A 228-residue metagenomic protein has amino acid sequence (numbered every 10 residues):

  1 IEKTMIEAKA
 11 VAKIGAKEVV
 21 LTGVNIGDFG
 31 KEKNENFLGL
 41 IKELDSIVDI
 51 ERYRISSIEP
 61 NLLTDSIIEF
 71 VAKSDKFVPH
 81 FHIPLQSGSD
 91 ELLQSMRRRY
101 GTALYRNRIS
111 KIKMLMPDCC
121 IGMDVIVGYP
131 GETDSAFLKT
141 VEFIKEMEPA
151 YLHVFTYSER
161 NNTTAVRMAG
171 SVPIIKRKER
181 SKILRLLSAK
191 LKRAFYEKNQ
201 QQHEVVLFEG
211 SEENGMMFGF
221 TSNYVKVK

Functional and structural regions predicted by a protein language model:
I1-E2: Canonical Radical SAM [4Fe-4S] cluster-binding loop centered on the CxxxCxxC motif and its immediate flanking residues
K13-D134: Conserved SAM/AdoMet-binding glycine-rich loop
G23-N25, L85-S89, T156-N161, T221-N223: Short, small-residue-rich loop/turn micro-motifs
G30-D49, M96-R99, E159-K190: Radical SAM enzyme [4Fe-4S]-AdoMet core and its adjacent flexible, acidic and glycine-rich loops/tails across
I83, D124, I144, L152 (+2 more regions): Hydrophobic, well-ordered secondary-structure elements that form the walls of internal hydrophobic environments
L115, S135, K139-K178: C-terminal, non-catalytic macromolecule-binding modules
R167-K228: Terminal RNA-binding accessory module
